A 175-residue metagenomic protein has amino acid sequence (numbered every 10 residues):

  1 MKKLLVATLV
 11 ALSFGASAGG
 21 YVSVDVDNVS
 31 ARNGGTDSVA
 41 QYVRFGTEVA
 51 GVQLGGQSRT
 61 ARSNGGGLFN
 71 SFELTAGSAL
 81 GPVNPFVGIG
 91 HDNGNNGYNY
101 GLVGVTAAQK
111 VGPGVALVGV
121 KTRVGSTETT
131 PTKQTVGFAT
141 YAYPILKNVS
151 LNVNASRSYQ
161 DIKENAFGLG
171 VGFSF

Functional and structural regions predicted by a protein language model:
K2-F175: Outer-membrane beta-barrel proteins
